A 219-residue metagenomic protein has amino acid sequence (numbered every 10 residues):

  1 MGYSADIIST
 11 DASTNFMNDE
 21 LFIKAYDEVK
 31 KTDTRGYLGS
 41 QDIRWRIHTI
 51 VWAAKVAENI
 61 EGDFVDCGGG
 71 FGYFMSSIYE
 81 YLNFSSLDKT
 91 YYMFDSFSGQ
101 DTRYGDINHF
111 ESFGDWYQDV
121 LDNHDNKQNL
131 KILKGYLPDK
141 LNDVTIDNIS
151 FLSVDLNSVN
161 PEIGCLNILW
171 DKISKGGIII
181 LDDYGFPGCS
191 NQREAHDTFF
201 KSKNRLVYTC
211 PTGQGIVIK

Functional and structural regions predicted by a protein language model:
I8, S13-Q41, V51, E58-K219: S-adenosylmethionine/decaboxylated-SAM
W45-T49: N-terminal pre-P-loop "Q-motif" helix
